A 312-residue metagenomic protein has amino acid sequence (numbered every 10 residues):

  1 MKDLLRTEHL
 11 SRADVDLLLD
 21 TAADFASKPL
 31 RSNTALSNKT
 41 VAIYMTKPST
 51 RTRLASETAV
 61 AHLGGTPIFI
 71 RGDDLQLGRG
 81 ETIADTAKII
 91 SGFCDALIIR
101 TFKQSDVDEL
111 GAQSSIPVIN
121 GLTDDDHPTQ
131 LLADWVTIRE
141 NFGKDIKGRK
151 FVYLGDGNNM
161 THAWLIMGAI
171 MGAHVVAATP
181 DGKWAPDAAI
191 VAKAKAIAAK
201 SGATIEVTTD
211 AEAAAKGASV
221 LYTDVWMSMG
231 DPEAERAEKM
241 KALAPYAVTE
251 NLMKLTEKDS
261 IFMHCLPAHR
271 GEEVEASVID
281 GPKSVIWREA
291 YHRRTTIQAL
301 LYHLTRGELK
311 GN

Functional and structural regions predicted by a protein language model:
M1-L54, T58, D126: Positively charged, low-complexity intrinsically disordered leader regions
T40-V41, M45-F93: Active-site cofactor/substrate anionic-group-binding motifs, chiefly glycine- and Lys/Arg-rich phosphate-binding loops
T46-T58, F142-T223, D231: Glycine-rich phosphate/diphosphate-binding loop of Rossmann-like nucleotide-binding domains
L63, F93, Q113-S115, M171 (+2 more regions): Short, structured coil segments at secondary-structure junctions
D95-M167, H264: Anion-binding alpha/beta catalytic cores of soluble intermediary-metabolism enzymes, centered on
K195-S277: Rossmann-like adenosine-cofactor binding region
D259-S260, C265-N312: Adenosine-phosphate binding glycine-rich loop
